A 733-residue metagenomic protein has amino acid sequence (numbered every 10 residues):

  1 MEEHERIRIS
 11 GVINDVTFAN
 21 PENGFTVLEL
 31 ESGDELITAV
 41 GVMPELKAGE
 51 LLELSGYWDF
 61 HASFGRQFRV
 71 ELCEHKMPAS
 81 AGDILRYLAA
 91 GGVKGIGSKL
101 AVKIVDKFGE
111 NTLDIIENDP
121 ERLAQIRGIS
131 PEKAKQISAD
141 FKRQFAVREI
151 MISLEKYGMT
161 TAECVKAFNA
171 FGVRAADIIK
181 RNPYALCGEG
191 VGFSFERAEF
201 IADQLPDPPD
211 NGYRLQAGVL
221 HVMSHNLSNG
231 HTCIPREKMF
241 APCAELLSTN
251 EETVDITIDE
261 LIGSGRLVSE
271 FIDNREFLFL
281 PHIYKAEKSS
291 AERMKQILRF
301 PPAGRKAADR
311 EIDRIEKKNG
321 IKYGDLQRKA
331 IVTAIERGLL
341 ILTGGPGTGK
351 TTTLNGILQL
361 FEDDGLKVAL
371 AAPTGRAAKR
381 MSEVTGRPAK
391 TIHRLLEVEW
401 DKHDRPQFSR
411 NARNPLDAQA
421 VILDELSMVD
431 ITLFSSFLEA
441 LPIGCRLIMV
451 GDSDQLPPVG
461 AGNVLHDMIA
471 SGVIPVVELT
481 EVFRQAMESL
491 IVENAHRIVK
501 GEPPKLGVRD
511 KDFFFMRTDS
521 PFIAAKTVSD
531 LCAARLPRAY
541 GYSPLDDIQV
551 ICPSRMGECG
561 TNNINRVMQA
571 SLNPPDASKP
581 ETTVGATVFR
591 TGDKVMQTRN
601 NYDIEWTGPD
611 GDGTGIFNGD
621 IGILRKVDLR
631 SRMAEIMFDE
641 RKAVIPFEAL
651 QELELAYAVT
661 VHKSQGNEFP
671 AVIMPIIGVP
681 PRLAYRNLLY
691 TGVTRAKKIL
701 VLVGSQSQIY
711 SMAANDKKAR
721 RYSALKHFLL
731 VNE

Functional and structural regions predicted by a protein language model:
M1-R310, E733: Accessory, non-ATPase domains that flank or precede helicase/AAA+ motor cores in DNA-metabolism machines
G49-L51, G592, G619: Loop/turn positions that initiate beta-strands
C233, R328-I331, E336-R509: ASCE P-loop NTPase helicase motor core
E311-G338: Conserved pre-motif I regulatory segment
S453-T614: Conserved helicase motor core of P-loop NTPases
K500, P609, N618-E733: C-terminal accessory regions
